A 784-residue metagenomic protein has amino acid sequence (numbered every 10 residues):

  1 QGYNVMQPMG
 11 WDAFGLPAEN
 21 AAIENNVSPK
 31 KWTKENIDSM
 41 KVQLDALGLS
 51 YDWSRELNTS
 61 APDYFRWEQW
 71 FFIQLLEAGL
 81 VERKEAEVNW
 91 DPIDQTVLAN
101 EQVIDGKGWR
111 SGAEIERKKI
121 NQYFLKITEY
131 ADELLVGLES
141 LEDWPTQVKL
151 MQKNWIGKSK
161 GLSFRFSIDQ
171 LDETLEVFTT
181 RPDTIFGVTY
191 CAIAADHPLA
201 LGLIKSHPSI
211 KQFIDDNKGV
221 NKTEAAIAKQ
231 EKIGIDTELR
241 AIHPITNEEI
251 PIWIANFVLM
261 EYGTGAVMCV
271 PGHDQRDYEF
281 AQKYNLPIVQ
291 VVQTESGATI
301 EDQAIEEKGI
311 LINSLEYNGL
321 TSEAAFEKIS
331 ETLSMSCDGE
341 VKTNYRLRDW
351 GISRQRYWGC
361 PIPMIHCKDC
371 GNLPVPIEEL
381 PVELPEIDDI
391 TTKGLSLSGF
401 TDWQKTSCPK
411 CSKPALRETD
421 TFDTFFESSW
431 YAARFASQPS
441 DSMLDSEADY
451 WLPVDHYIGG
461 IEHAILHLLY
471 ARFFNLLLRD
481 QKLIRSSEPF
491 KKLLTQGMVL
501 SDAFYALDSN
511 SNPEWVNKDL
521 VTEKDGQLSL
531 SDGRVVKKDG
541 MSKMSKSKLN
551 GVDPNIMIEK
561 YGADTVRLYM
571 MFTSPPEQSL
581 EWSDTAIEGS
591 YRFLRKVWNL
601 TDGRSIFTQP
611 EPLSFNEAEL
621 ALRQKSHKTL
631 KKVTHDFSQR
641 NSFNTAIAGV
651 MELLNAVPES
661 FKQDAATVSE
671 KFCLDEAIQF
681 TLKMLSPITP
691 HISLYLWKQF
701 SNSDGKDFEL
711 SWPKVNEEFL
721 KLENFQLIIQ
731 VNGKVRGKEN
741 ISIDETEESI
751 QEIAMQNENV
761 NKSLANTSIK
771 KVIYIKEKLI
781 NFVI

Functional and structural regions predicted by a protein language model:
Q1, D12, T59-Q69, R83-K84 (+9 more regions): Structured ligand/cofactor/substrate-binding pocket environments in proteins
G2-N4, E24-K30, V42, A46-S50 (+18 more regions): Secondary-structure transition/capping motifs at alpha-helix termini and the adjoining loop/turn into the next element
G2-P8, K30-V42, D143, D216-I254 (+1 more regions): Conserved oxyanion/phosphate-binding beta-strand-loop segments in alpha/beta enzyme cores
D12, E77-N89, V341-C370, L469 (+4 more regions): Helix-rich, typically C-terminal accessory recognition domains appended to large enzymatic cores
E24-L175, P182, P198, A266-P381 (+3 more regions): Residue patterns forming the tRNA-binding/recognition surfaces of aminoacyl-tRNA synthetases and related DALR
I127-K158, A194-I235, E378-S407, I678-K706 (+1 more regions): Amphipathic alpha-helical
I156-S163, Q293, D302-E331, M335-K342 (+7 more regions): Long, charged, mostly alpha-helical binding arms that flank functional sites
A194-H197, H207, L286-E295, T299-Q303 (+9 more regions): Basic, alpha-helical terminal appendages of large translation-related enzymes
